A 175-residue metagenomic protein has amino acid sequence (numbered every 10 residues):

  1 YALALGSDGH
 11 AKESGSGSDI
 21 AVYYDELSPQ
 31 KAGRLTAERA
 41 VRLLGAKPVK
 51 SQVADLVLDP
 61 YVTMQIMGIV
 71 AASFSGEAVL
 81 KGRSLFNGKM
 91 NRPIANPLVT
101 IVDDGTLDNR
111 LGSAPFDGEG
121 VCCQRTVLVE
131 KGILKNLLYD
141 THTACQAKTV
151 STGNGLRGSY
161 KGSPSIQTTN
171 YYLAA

Functional and structural regions predicted by a protein language model:
Y1-A175: N-terminal small-residue-enriched
